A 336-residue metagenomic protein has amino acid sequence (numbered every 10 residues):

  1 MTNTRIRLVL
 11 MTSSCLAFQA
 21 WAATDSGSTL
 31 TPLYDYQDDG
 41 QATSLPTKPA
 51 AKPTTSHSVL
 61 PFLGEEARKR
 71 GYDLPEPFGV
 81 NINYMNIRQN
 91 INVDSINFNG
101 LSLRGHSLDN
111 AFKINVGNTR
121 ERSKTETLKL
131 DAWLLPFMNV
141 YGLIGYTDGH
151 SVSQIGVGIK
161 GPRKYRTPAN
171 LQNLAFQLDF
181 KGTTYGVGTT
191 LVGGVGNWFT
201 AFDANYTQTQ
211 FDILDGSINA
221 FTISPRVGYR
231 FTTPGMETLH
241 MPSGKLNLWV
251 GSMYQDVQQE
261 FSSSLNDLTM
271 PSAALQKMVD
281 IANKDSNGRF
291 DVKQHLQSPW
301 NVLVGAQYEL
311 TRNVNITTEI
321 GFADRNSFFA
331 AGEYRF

Functional and structural regions predicted by a protein language model:
A23-T119: Short glycine/proline- and aromatic-enriched beta-strand/turn motifs that initiate or cap beta-hairpins
S26, R68-F78, A132-F137, G193-T200 (+2 more regions): Short loop/turn motifs that connect adjacent beta-strands in outer-membrane beta-barrel proteins
A67, A111-V116, L171-Q177, T209-D215 (+2 more regions): Extracellular loop and loop/strand-boundary signature of outer-membrane beta-barrel proteins
E76, R122-E126, D179-Y185, D215-I223 (+3 more regions): Residues that define the transmembrane beta-barrel architecture of outer-membrane proteins
F78-N83, V140-G142, W198-F202, I223-P225 (+3 more regions): Transmembrane beta-strands of outer-membrane beta-barrel proteins
I82, L128-P136, G142, V187-G193 (+3 more regions): Residues on the lipid-exposed face of transmembrane beta-strands in outer-membrane beta-barrel proteins
Y84-N90, I144-H150, G193-N197, A204-Q210 (+4 more regions): Transmembrane beta-strands of outer-membrane beta-barrel pores
N247-F336: Outer membrane beta-barrel transmembrane domains
